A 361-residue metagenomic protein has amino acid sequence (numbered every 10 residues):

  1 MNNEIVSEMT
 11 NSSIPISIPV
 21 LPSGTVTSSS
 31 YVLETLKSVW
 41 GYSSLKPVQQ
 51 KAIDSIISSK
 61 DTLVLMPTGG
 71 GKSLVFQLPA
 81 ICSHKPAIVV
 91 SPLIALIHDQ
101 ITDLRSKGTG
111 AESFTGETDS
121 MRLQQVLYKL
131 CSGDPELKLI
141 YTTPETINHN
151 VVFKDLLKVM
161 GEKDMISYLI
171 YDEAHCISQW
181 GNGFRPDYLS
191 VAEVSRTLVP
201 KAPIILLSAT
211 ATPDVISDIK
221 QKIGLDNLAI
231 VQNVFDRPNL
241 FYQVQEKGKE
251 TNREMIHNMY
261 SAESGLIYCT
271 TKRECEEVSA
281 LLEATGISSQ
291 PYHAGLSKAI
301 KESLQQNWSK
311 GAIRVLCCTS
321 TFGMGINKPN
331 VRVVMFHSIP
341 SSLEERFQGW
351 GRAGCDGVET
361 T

Functional and structural regions predicted by a protein language model:
M1-P22: Long, low-complexity, Ser/Thr- and acidic/proline-rich intrinsically disordered regions
V26, S30, E34-V39, S44-P47 (+4 more regions): Helicase motor core with emphasis on the C-terminal RecA-like subdomain
P86: Noncatalytic nucleic-acid binding interfaces
A95: Conserved Rossmann-like nucleotide-cofactor binding loop
